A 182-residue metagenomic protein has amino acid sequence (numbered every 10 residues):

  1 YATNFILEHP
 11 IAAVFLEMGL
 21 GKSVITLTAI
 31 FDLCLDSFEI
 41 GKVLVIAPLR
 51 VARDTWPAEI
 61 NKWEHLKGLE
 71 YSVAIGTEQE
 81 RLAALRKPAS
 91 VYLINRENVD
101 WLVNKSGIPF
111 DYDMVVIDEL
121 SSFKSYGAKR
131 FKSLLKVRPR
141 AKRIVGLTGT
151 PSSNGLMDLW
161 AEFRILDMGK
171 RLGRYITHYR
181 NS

Functional and structural regions predicted by a protein language model:
Y1-L16: Conserved pre-motif I regulatory segment
V14, V45, L147: Hydrophobic anchor at the beta1->P-loop junction of P-loop NTPases
E17, P48, T150: P-loop (Walker A) phosphate-binding loop of NTP-binding proteins
S23-T28, I40-K62, S153-D158: Conserved Walker A/P-loop ATP-binding site and its immediately adjacent core in helicase/helicase-like ATPase domains
K42, G68, M114, F131-S182: Conserved P-loop NTPase motor "coupling/switch" region that bridges the ATPase
V51-G76, L166-K170: Conserved helix-turn-beta segment of the N-terminal RecA-like "Helicase ATP-binding" lobe in SF1/SF2 helicases
E78-M114, S125: Conserved helix/coil segment N-terminal to the catalytic DExD/H
D118-E119: Walker B catalytic acidic pair
